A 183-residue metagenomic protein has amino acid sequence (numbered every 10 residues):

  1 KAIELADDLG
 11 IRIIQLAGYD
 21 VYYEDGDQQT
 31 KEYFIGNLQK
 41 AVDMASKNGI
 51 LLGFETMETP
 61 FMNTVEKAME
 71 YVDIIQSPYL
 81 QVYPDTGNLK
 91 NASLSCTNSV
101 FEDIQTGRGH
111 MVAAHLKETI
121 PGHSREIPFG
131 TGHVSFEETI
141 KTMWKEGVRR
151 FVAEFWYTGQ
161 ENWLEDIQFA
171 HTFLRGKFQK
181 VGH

Functional and structural regions predicted by a protein language model:
K1-V82, N91, E146, E165: Active-site acidic/histidine proton-transfer and metal-coordination neighborhood in alpha/beta enzyme cores
D7-I11, M62-P84, K90-H183: Histidine-acidic metal/acid-base catalytic patches
